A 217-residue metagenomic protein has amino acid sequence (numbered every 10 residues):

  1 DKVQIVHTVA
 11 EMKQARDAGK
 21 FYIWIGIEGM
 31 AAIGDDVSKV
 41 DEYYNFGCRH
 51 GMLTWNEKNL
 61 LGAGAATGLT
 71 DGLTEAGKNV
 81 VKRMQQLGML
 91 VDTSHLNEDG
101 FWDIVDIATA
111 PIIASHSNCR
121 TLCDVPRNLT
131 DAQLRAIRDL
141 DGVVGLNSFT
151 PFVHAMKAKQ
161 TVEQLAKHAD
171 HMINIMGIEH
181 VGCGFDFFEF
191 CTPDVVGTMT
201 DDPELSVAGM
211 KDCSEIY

Functional and structural regions predicted by a protein language model:
D1-V37, L53, A63-D71, E75-Q86 (+1 more regions): A metal-dependent hydrolase metal-coordination microenvironment
Q4-I5, Y22-G26, R49-T54, L90-D92 (+4 more regions): Structural recognition of the beta-strand scaffold that forms the well-ordered cores of secreted hydrolase catalytic
T8, G26-M30, N56-K58, M89 (+4 more regions): Active-site beta-loop-alpha junctions enriched in small/polar residues
D35-F46, T67-I113, P126-G142, E163-H180: Histidine/acidic residue-rich metal-binding segments in metalloenzymes
L53, N59-A63, T192-D194: Short acidic/His/Gly/Ser-rich catalytic and metal-binding motifs that mark active-site loops of diverse hydrolases
V105, T109-N118, T200-G209: A short alpha/beta connector and helix-capping loop motif
R138-K159: A conserved active-site cap/scaffold subdomain adjacent to cofactor or substrate pockets
S148, M176-D201, V207-C213: Short acidic/histidine-rich active-site segments
